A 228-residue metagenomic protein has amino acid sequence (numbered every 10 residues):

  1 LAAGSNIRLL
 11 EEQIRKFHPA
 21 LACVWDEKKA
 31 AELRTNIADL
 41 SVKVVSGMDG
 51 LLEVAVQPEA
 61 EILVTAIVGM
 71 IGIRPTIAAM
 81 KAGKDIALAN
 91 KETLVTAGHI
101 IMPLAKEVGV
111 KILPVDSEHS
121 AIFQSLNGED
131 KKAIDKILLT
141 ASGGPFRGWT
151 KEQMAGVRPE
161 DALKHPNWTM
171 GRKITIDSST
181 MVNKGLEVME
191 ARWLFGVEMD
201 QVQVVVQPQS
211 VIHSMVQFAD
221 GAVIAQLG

Functional and structural regions predicted by a protein language model:
L1-G228: Catalytic, metal-anchored helix/loop core of enzyme active sites in primary metabolism
